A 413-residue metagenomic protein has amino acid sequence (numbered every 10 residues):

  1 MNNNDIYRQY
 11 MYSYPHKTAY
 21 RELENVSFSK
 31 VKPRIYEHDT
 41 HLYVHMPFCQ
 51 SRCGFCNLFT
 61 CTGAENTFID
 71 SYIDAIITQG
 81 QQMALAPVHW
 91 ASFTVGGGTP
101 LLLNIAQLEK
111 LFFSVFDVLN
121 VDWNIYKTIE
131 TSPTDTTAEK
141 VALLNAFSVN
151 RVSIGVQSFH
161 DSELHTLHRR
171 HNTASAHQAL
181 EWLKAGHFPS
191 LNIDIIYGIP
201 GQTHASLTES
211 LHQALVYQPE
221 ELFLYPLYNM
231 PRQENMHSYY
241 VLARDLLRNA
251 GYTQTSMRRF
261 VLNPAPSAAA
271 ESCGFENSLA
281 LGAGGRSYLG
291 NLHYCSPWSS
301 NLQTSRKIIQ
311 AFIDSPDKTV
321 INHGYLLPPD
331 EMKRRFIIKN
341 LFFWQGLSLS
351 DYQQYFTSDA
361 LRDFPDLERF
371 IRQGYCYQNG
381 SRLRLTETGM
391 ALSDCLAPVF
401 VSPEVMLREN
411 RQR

Functional and structural regions predicted by a protein language model:
M1-H41, Q50-S51, Q373: Flexible, acidic/Gly-rich N-terminal and inter-domain linker regions that tether and position cofactor-handling modules
Y36-S71: Canonical Radical SAM [4Fe-4S] cluster-binding loop centered on the CxxxCxxC motif and its immediate flanking residues
D39, G63-M83, V88-T94, G98-S358 (+1 more regions): C-terminal scaffold of the Radical SAM
F260, G380-L383: Short, Lys/Arg-rich nucleic-acid/phosphate-binding segment
T357-I371: Short amphipathic alpha-helical interaction segments
I371-S381: A short, conserved structural fragment
L383-M390: Basic, amphipathic "hinge/linker" alpha-helix immediately C-terminal to the N-terminal HTH DNA-binding motif
M390-R413: Short, amphipathic alpha-helical interaction segments positioned at domain boundaries
